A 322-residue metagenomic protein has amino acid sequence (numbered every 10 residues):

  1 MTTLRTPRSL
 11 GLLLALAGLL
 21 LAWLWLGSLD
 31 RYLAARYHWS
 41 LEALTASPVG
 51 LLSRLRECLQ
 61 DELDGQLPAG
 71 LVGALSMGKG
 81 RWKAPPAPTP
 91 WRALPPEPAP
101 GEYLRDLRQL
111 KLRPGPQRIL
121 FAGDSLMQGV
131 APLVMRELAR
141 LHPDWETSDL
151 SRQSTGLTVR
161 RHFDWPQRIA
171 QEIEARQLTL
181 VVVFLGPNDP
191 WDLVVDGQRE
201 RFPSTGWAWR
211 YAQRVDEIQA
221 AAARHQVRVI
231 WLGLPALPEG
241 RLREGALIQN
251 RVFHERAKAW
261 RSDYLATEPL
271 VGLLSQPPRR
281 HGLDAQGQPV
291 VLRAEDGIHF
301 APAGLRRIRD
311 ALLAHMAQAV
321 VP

Functional and structural regions predicted by a protein language model:
M1-R118: N-terminal secretory targeting modules
L19, G27-R31, A236-P322: Catalytic His-Asp segment of secreted/periplasmic serine-dependent ester chemistry enzymes
R108-F202: Conserved SGNH/GDSL esterase-like catalytic core that processes O-acyl groups on lipids and polysaccharides
Q117-S125, S154-R160, R201-W209, A236-R243 (+1 more regions): Second-shell loop/turn segments in exported
V130, V134, W165, I169 (+8 more regions): Stable alpha-helical elements in mature extracytoplasmic
M135, A139, P143, E174-Q177 (+5 more regions): Sec-exported extracytoplasmic/periplasmic mature domains
F184-W191, I218-R251: Active-site segments of SGNH/GDSL-like serine hydrolases that catalyze O-acetyl group transfer/hydrolysis on lipids
R199-I230, W260: Charged, glycine-enriched surface loops/patches that mediate electrostatic binding to polyanionic ligands
